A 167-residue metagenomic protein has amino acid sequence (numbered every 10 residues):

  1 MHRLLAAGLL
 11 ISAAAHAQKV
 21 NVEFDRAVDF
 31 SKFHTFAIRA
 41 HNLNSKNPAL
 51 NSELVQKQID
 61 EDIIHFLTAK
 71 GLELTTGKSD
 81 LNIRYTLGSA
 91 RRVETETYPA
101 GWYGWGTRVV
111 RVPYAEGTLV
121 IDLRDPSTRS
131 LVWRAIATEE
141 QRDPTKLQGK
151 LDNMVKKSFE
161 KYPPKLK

Functional and structural regions predicted by a protein language model:
L4-A13: Sec-dependent N-terminal signal peptides
A7, L74-T75: Short, surface-exposed helix-loop/turn micro-motifs enriched in polar/charged residues
H16-K70, K78-S79, Y85-L87, L166-K167: A structural "domain/chain start" motif
Q18-S31, V112-T118, L123-K167: C-terminal/domain-edge helix-coil "capping" segments
V20-N21, K70, D80-L81, Y85-S130: Surface-exposed short loop/turn segments
L43-S45, E73, S89-R92, T128 (+1 more regions): Solvent-exposed loop/turn segments at secondary-structure junctions within structured extracellular/periplasmic domains
P48, I64, S89-E94, L147 (+1 more regions): Alpha-helix boundary/capping detector
